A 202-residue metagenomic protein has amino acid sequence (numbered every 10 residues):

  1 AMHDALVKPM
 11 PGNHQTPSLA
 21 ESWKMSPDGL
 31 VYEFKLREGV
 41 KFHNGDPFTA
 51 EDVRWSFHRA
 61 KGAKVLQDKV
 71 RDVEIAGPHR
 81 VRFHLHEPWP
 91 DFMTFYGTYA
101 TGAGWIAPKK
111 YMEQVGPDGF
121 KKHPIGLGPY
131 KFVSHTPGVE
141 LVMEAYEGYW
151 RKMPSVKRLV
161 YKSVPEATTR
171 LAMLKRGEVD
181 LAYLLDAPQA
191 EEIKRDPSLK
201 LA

Functional and structural regions predicted by a protein language model:
A1, L19-A20, D46, F92-G102 (+1 more regions): A structural "hinge/loop" feature
A1-P27, K35, H58, I125-L127: N-terminal lobe/hinge region of extracytoplasmic solute-binding protein
M10-H14, Y99-P154, R158, T168: Gly/Pro-rich hinge or "lid" segments in bacterial periplasmic/extracellular proteins
E21, V31-F34, V53-S56, R80-R82 (+4 more regions): Short, well-ordered beta-strand elements
E21-A63, A76, R82-H84, R170-M173: Aromatic- and charge-enriched surface segment that lines or borders ligand/interaction sites
K24, K35, V65-Y111: Surface-exposed binding/hinge segments that line and control ligand-binding clefts or catalytic entry sites
R59, D118, Y146-E192: Ligand-site clamp/hinge motif
Q67-K69, E191-A202: Ligand-binding "clamshell"
